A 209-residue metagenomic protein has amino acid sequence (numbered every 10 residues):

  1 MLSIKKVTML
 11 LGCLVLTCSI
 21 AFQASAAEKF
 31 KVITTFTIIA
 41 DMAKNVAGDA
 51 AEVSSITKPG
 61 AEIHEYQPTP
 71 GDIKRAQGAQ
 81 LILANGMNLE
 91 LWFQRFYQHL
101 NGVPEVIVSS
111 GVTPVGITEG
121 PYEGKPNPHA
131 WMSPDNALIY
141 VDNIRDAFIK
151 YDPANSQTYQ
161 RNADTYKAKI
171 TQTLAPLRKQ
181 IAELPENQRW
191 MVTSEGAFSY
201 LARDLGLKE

Functional and structural regions predicted by a protein language model:
M1-L11: Bacterial N-terminal signal peptides that target proteins for export
L10-S19: Bacterial N-terminal signal peptides
A21-Q23: N-terminal signal peptide c-region/cleavage motif recognized by signal peptidases
S25-E209: Extracytoplasmic metal-acquisition and chelation regions
